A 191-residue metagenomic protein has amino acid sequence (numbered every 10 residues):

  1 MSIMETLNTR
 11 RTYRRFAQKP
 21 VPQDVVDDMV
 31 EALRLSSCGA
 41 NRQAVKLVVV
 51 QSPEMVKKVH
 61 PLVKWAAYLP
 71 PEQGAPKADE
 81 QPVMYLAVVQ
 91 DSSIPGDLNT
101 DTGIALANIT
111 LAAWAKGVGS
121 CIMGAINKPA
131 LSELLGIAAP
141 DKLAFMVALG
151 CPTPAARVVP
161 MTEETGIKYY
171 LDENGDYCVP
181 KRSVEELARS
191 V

Functional and structural regions predicted by a protein language model:
M1-V191: Acidic, surface-exposed loops and disordered segments
